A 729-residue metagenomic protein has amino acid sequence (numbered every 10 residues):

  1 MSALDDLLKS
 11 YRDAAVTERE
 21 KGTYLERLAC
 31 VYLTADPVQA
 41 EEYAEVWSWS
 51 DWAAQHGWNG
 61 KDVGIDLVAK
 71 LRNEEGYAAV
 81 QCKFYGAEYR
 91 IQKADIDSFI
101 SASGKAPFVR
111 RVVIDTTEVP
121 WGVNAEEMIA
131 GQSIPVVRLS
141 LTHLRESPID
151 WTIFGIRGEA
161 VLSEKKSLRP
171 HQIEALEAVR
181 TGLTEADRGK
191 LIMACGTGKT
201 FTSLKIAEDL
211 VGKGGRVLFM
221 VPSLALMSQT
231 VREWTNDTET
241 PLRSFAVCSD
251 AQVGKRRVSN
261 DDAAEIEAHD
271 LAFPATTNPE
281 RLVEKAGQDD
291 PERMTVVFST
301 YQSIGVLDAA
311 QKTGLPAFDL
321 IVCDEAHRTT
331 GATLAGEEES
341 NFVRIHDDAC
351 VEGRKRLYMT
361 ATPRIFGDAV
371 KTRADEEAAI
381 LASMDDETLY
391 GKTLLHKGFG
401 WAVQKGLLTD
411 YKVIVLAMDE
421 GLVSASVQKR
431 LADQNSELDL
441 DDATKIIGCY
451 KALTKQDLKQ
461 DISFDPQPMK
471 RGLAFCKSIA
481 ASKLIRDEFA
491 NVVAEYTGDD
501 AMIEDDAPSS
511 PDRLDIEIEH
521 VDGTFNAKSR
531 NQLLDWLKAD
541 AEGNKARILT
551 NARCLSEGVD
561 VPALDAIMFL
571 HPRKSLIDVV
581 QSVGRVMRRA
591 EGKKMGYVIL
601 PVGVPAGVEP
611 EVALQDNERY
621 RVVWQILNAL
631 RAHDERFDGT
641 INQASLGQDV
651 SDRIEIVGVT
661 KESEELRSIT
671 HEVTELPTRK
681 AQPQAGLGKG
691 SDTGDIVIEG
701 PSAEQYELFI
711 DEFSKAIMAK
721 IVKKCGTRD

Functional and structural regions predicted by a protein language model:
A3-V16, E20, Y32, A40-E41 (+10 more regions): ATP-dependent helicase/translocase motor core
G60, V68-V80, A106: Active-site beta-strand-loop-beta-strand hairpin of nuclease catalytic cores that positions key catalytic residues
D95, R328-H346, K371-M384, L395: Substrate-gripping "pore-loop 1 plus following alpha2 helix"
L191, F219, A474: Hydrophobic anchor at the beta1->P-loop junction of P-loop NTPases
P222, S228-V231, T235, E239-V296 (+5 more regions): Conserved C-terminal RecA-like helicase domain
T313-Y358, R364: SF2 helicase catalytic motif II
D368-Y496, D652-V659: Interdomain helical connector at the RecA1-RecA2 junction of SF1/SF2 helicase-like NTPases
H520-I641: Conserved RecA-like P-loop NTPase helicase motor core
